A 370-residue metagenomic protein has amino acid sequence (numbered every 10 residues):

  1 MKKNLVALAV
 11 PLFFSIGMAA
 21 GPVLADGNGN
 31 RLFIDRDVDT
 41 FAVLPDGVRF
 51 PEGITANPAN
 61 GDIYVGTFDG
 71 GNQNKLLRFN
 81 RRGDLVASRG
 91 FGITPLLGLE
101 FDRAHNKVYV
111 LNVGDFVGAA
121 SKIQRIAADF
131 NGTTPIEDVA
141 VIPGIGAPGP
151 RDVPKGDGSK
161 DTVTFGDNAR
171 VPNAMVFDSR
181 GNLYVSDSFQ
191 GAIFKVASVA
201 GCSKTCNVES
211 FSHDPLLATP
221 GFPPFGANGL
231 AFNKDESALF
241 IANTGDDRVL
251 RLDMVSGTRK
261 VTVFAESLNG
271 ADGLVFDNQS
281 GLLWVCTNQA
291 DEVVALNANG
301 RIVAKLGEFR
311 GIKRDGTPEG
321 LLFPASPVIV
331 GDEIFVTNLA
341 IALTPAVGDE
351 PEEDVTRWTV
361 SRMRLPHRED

Functional and structural regions predicted by a protein language model:
A9-G17: Bacterial N-terminal signal peptides
D26-V48: A short helix->beta-strand "capping" segment at the edge of beta-propeller domains
D35-A42, V86-F91, T134-R151, K204-P215 (+2 more regions): Beta-propeller fold detector
D46-G61, Q73, G92-V117, I145-N182 (+6 more regions): Beta-rich, blade/repeat-based domains predominating in secreted/periplasmic proteins but also intracellular
F68-D69, V113-D115, S188-F189, S198 (+4 more regions): Short loop/turn segments immediately following the C-termini of beta-strands
Q73-K75, G118-Q124, I193-F194, V249-L250 (+3 more regions): Structural motif
F79-D84, A127-G132, A197-G201, D253-T258 (+2 more regions): Short loop/turn segments that connect beta-strands within beta-propeller blades
S326-D370: Blade-level signature of beta-propeller repeat domains, shared across WD40, Kelch, NHL, RCC1 and BNR/Asp-box propellers
